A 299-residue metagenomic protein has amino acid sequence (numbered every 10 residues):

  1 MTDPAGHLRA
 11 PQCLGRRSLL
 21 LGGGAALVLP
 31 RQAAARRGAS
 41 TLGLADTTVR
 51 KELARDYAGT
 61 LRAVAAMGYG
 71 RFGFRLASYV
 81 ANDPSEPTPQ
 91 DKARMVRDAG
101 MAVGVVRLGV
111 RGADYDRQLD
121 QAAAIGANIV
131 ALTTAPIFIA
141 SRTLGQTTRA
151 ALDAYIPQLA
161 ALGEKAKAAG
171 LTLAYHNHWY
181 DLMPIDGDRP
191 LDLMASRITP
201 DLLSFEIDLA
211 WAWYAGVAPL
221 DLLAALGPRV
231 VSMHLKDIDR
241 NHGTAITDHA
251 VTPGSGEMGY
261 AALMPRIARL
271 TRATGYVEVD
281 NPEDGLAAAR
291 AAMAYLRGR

Functional and structural regions predicted by a protein language model:
M1-L14: N-terminal secretory signal peptides
Q12-S18, A25-R37: N-terminal twin-arginine translocation
P30-R55, A63: C-terminal segment of N-terminal export signals and the immediately downstream linker at the start of the mature
R37, L61-A66, D83-A102, R117-A127 (+4 more regions): Acidic (Asp/Glu)-rich catalytic clusters
L42-D46, F72-F74, V103-V106, V130-L132 (+4 more regions): Hydrophobic faces of well-ordered beta-strands that scaffold small-molecule active sites in alpha/beta enzyme cores
V49-R55, L76-P87, R107-D116, I137-A140 (+5 more regions): Acidic-and-aromatic substrate-binding clefts and catalytic sites of carbohydrate-active enzymes
A102-F205: Active-site acidic/histidine proton-transfer and metal-coordination neighborhood in alpha/beta enzyme cores
K167-E257: Acidic/histidine-rich catalytic cores of soluble enzymes
